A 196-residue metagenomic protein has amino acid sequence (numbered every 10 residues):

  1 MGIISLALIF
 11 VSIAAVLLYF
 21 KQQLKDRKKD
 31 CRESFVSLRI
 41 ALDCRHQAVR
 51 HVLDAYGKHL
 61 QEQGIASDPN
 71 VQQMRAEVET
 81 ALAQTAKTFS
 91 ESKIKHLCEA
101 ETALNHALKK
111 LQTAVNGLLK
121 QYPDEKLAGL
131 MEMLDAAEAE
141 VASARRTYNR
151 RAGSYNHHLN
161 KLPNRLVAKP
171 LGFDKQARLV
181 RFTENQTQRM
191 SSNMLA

Functional and structural regions predicted by a protein language model:
G2-A196: A helix-centric hydrophobic-segment signal that preferentially recognizes long, alpha-helical stretches used
